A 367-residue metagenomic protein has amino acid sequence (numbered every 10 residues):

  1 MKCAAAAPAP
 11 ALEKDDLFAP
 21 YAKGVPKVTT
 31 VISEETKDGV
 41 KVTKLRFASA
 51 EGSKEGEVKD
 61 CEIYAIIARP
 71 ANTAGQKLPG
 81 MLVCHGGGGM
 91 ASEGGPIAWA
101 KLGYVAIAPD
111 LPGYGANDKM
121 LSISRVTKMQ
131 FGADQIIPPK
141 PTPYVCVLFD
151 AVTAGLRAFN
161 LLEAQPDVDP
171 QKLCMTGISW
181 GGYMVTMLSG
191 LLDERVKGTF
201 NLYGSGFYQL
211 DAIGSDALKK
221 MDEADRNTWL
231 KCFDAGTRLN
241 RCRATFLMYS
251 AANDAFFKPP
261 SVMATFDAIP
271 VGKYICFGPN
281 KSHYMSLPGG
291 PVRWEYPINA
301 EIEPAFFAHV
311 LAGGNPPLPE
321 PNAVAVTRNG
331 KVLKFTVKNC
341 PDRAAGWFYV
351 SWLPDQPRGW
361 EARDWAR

Functional and structural regions predicted by a protein language model:
P20-Q76: N-terminal cap/lid segment of alpha/beta-hydrolase-fold proteins
Y64-I67, Q76-G86, I97, A106: Short beta-strand element of the alpha/beta-hydrolase
N72-Q76, V126, F131-I178, V196: Gly/Ser-rich "nucleophile elbow"/oxyanion-hole loop immediately N-terminal to the catalytic nucleophile in hydrolases
A91-T153, S205-A217: Cap/lid segment of the alpha/beta-hydrolase catalytic domain
L102, L156-T228: Primarily recognizes the serine-hydrolase "nucleophile elbow" in alpha/beta-hydrolase and SGNH/GDSL folds
C242, M248-S250: Short beta-strand/loop motif that positions the catalytic acidic residue of the alpha/beta-hydrolase fold
I269-S286: Catalytic histidine neighborhood in serine/cysteine hydrolases with alpha/beta-hydrolase-type architecture
F306-W347: Surface beta-strand/loop "capping" patches
